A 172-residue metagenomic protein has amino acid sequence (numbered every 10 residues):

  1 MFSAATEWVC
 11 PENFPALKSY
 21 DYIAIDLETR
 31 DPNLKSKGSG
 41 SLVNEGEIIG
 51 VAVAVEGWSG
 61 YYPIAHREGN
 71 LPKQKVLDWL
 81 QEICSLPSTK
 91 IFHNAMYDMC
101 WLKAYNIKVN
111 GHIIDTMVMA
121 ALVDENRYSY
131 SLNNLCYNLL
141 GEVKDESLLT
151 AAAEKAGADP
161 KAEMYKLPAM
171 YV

Functional and structural regions predicted by a protein language model:
M1-A4, G46-V172: Active-site-proximal helix-loop-helix substrate-binding element of RNase H-like nuclease domains
M1-K35, N44, V76, H112: N-terminal accessory regions of nucleic-acid-interacting proteins
Y22, L34, G38, V53 (+1 more regions): Glycine/alanine-rich phosphate-binding loops at beta-alpha junctions
S36-L42, P63: Covalent nucleotidyltransferase core used to form phosphodiester bonds in nucleic acids
